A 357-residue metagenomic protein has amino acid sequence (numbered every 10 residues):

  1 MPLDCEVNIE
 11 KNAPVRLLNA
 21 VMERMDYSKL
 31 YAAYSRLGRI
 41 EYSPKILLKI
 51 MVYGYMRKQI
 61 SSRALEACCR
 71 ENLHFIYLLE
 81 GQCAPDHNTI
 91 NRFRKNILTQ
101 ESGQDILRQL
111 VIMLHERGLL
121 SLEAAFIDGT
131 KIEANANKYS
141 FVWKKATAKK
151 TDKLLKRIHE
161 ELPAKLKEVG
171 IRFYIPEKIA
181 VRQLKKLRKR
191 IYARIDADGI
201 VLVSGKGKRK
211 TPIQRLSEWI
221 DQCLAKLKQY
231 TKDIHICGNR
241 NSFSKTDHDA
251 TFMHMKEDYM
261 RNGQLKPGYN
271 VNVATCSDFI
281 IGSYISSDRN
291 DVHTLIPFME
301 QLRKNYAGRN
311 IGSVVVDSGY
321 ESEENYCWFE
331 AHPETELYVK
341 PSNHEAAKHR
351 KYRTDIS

Functional and structural regions predicted by a protein language model:
D4-N12: Predominantly extracellular/luminal regions of secreted and cell-surface proteins, especially disulfide-bonded
K11-V52: Basic, short loop/linker segments at the boundary and entry of helix-turn-helix/winged-helix-like folds
G38-R39, L79-C83: A Lys/Arg-rich helix-loop hairpin that forms a DNA/phosphate-binding surface
M51, K58-R70, C83-S357: Anion-binding and metal-coordination hotspots
